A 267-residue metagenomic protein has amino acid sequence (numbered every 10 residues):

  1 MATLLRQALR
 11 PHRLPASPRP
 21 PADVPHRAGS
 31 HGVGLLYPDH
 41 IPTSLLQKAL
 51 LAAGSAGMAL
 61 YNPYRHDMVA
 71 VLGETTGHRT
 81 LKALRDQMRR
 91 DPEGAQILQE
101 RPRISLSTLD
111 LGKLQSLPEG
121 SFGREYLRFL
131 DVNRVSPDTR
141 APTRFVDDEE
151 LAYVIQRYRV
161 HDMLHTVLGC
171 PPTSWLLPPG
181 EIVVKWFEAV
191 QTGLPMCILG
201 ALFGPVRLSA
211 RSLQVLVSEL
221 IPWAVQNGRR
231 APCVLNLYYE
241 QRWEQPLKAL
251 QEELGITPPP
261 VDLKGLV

Functional and structural regions predicted by a protein language model:
A2-G112: The feature captures two recurrent sequence modes
H12, A16, A95, N227-G228 (+2 more regions): Short, flexible helical or helix-coil boundary motifs
S30-L35, S55-M58, P205, R229 (+2 more regions): Intrinsically disordered, low-complexity regions
Y61-Q245: Core of folded catalytic or high-affinity ligand/protein-binding domains in predominantly eukaryotic proteins
C233-V267: Acidic, carboxylate-rich catalytic segments that either coordinate divalent cations
